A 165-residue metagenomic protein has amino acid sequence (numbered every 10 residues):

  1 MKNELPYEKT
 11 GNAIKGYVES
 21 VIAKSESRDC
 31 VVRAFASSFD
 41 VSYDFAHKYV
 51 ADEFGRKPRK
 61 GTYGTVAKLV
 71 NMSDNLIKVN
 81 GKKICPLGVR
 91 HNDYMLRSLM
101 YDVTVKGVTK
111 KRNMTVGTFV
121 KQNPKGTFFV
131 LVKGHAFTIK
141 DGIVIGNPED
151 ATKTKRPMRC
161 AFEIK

Functional and structural regions predicted by a protein language model:
M1-K82, H91: Active-site nucleophile-adjacent alpha helix/oxyanion-hole segment immediately C-terminal to the catalytic cysteine
G16, R33, L96-R97, A151-T154: A generic signature of intrinsically disordered, low-complexity regions enriched in glycine/proline and charged/polar
F54-G134, K140-G142, N147-E149: Conserved active-site-adjacent core of cysteine acyl-enzyme catalytic domains
I143-K165: Noncatalytic regulatory segments and standalone regulatory/sensor domains
